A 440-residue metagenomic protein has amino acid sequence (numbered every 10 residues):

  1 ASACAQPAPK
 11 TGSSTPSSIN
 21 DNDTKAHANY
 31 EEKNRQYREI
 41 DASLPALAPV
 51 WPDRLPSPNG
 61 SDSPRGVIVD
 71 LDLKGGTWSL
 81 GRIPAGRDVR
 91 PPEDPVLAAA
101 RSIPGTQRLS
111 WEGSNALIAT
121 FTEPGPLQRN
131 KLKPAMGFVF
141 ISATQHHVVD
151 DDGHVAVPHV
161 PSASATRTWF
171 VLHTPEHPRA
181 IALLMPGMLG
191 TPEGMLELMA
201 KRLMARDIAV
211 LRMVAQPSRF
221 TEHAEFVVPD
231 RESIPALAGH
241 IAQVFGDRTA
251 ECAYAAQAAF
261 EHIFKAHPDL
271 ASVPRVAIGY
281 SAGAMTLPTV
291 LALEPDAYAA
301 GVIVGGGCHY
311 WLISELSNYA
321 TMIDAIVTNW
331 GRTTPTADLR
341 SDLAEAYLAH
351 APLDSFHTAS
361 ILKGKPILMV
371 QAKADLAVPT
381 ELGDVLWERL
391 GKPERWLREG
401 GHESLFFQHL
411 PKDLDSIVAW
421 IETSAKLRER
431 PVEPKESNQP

Functional and structural regions predicted by a protein language model:
C4-H159, R206: N-terminal targeting or regulatory segments adjacent to alpha/beta-hydrolase or S9 domains
W169, P178-G187: Short beta-strand element of the alpha/beta-hydrolase
M188-Y254: Cap/lid segment of the alpha/beta-hydrolase catalytic domain
P235-S281: Gly/Ser-rich "nucleophile elbow"/oxyanion-hole loop immediately N-terminal to the catalytic nucleophile in hydrolases
P288-R340, L397: Hydrolase active-site cap/lid region
L362-K363, L368-Q371, D375: Short beta-strand/loop motif that positions the catalytic acidic residue of the alpha/beta-hydrolase fold
L376-L382: Conserved alpha/beta-hydrolase "acid-adjacent" motif
R398-F406, P411: Histidine-bearing beta->alpha loop at or near hydrolase active sites
